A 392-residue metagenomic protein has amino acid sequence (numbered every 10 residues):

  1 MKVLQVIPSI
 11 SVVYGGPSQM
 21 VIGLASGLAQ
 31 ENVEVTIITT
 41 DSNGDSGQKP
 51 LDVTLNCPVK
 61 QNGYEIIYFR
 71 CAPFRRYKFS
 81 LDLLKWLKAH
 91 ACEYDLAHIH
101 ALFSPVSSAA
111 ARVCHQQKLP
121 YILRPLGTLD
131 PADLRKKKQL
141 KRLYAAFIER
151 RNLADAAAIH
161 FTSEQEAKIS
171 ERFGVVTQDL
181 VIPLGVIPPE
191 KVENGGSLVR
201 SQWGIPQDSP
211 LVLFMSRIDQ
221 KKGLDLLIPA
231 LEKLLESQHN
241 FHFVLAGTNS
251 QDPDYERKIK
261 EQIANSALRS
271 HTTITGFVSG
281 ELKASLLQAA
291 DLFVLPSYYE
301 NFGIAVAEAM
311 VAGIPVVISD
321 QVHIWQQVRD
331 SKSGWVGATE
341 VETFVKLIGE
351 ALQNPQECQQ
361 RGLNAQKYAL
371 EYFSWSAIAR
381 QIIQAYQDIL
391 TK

Functional and structural regions predicted by a protein language model:
L4, V186, R200, I205-K222 (+2 more regions): Conserved donor-binding/catalytic core segment of Leloir-type glycosyltransferases
T39, A145-G196, I205-Q207, I274: Donor nucleotide-sugar binding/catalytic pocket of nucleotide-sugar-dependent glycosyltransferases
N43-G44, V186, M215, H242-K258 (+1 more regions): Glycosyltransferase donor-sugar binding loop
K49-C57, K191-I205, K258-I259: A short helix/loop element that forms part of the nucleotide-sugar donor recognition site in Leloir-type
E256-V278: Nucleotide-activated donor-binding/catalytic signature segment of Leloir-type glycosyltransferases, i.e., the conserved
Y298: Aromatic "clamp/platform" in nucleotide-sugar-dependent glycosyltransferases that forms part of the donor/acceptor
P315-S319: Short hydrophobic beta-strand element within catalytic cores of glycosyltransferases and related nucleotide-activated
G334-E342, E350-Q356: Conserved acidic donor-binding segment of nucleotide-sugar-dependent glycosyltransferases
